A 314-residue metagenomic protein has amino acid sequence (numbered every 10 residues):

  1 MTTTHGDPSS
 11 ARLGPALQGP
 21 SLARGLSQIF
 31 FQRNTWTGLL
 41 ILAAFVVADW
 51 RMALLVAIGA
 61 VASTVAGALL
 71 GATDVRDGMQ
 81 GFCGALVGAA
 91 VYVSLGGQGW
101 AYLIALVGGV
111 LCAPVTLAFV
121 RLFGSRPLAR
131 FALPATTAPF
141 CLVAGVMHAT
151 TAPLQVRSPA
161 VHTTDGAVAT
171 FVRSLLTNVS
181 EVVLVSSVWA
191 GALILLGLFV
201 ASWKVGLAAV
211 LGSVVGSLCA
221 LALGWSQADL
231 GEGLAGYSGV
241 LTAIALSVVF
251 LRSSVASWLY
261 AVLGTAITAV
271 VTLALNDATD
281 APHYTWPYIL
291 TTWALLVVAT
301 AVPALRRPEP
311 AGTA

Functional and structural regions predicted by a protein language model:
M1-L69, N178-V185, W189-A201, W286-T292 (+2 more regions): N-terminal signal-anchor module of multipass membrane proteins
A44-I58, Q98-V110, L175-S187, Q227-S238: Structural signature of hydrophobic alpha-helical transmembrane segments
A62-D74, P114-P127, A192-A201, I244-V249: C-terminal ends of transmembrane helices
T73-V87, L133, G206-L211, D229-L241 (+2 more regions): Short, non-helical or kinked segments that cap or interrupt transmembrane helices
D77-H162: Membrane-interface helix-loop-helix junctions at boundaries between adjacent transmembrane segments
Y102-L106, L128-A138, G231-Y237, W258 (+1 more regions): Loop-to-transmembrane alpha-helix initiation sites
P139-S226: Generic multipass alpha-helical transmembrane bundles of integral membrane proteins
F140, A208-G216, W258-A269, Y288: Central hydrophobic cores of alpha-helical transmembrane segments in multi-pass integral membrane proteins
